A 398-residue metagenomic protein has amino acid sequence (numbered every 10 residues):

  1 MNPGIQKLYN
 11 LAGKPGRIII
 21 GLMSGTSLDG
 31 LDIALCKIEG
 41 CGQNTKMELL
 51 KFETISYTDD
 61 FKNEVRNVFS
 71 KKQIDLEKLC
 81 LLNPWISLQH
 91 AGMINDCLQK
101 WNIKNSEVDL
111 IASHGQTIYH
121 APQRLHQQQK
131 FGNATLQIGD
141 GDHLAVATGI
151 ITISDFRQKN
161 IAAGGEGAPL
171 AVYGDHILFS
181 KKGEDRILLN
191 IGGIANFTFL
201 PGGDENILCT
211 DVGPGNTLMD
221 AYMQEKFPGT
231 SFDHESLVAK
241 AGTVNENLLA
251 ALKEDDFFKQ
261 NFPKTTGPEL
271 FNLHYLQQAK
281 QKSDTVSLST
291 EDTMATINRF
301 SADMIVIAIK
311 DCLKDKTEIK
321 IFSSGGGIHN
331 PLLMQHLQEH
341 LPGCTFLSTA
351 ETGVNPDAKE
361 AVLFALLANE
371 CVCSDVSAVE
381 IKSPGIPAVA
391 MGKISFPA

Functional and structural regions predicted by a protein language model:
G4-Q6, Q99, N105-S106, L248 (+6 more regions): Non-transmembrane, aqueous-exposed alpha-helical and coiled segments at domain scale
P15-I18, L22, Q128-T135, D142-V146 (+1 more regions): Phosphate-binding/catalytic loop of phosphoryl-transfer enzymes
G16, G30-L49, T54-Y57, D204-A302 (+2 more regions): Conserved ATP-utilizing enzyme core subdomain
L28, A295, R299, A350-A398: Glycine-rich phosphate-binding/hydrolytic loop that grips phosphoryl groups
T45-W85: Conserved non-catalytic scaffold segment of RNase H-like nuclease domains
K72-I138: Short beta-strand-loop/turn "lid" adjacent to the catalytic site in phosphate-handling enzymes
H90-C97, T290-T317: Phosphate/ATP-binding catalytic cores across multiple sugar-kinase/actin-like superfamilies, primarily ASKHA
I118, E318-H340: Glycine-rich phosphate-binding loops at beta-strand->alpha-helix junctions
